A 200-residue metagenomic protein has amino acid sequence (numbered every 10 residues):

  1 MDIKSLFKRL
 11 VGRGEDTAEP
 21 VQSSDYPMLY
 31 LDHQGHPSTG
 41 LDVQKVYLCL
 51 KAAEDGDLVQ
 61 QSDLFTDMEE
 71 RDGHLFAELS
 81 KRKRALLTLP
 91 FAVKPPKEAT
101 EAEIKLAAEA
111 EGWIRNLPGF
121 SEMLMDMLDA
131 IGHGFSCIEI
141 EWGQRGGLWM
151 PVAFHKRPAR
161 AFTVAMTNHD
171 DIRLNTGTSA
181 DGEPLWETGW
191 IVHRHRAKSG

Functional and structural regions predicted by a protein language model:
D2-S5, G12-P20, Q34-G40, V46-D55 (+2 more regions): Structured, contiguous alpha/beta core segments that scaffold functional sites
K8, G12-P90: Long, contiguous, compositionally biased segments that the model treats as domain-scale units
K81, A99, I104: Cation-handling catalytic/transport regions enriched in His/Asp/Glu
P90-K97: Inter-helical turn/loop segments and adjacent helix faces that build the functional surface of alpha-helical bundle
